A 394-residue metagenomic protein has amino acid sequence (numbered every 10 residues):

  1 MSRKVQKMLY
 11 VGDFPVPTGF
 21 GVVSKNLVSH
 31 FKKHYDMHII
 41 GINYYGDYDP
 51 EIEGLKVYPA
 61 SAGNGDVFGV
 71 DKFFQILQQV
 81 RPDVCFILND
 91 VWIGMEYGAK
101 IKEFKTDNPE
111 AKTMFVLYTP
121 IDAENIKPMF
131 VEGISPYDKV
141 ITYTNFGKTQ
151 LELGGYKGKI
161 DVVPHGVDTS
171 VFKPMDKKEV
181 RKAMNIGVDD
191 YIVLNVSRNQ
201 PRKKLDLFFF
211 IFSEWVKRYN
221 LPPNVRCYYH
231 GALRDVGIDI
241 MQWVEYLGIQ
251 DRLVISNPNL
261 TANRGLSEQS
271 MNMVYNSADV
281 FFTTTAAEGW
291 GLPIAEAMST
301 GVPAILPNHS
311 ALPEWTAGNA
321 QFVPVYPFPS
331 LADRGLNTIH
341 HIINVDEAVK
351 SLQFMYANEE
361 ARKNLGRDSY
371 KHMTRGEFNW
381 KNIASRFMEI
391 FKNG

Functional and structural regions predicted by a protein language model:
L9, G187-K203, F209-F212, C227-Y228: Conserved donor-binding/catalytic core segment of Leloir-type glycosyltransferases
F146, G166: Carbohydrate-associated surface elements
K173-I186: A short helix/loop element that forms part of the nucleotide-sugar donor recognition site in Leloir-type
G237-M273: Nucleotide-activated donor-binding/catalytic signature segment of Leloir-type glycosyltransferases, i.e., the conserved
A286: Aromatic "clamp/platform" in nucleotide-sugar-dependent glycosyltransferases that forms part of the donor/acceptor
I294, P303-L306, Q321-P324: Short hydrophobic beta-strand element within catalytic cores of glycosyltransferases and related nucleotide-activated
P313-F354: Change "using UDP/GDP/dTDP sugars" to "using nucleotide sugars
I343, E347, A357-E389: A charged, aromatic-enriched C-terminal amphipathic alpha-helix characteristic of glycosyltransferases across folds
